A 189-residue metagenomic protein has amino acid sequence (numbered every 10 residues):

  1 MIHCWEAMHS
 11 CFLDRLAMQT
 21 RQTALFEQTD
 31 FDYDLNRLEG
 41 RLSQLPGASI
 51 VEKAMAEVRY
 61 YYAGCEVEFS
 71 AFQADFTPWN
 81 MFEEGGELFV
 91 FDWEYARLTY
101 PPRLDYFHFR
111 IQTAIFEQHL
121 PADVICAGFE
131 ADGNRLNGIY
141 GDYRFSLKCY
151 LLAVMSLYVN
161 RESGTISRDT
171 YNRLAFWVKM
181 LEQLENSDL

Functional and structural regions predicted by a protein language model:
M1-C4, Q22, L35-Q44, L152-R168: A glycine-centered beta->alpha junction motif in the catalytic cores of kinase/phosphotransferase enzymes
M1-D32, V51-E66, S70-W79: Conserved kinase catalytic-core helix
M1-H3, R97, E117-H119: Short, polar/flexible loop-turn hinges at active-site or ligand-entry regions and domain interfaces
Y60-L104: Active-site acidic catalytic loop and adjacent metal/ATP-binding pocket of ATP-dependent phosphoryl transfer enzymes
R103-G138, L151-I166: Active-site activation/catalytic loop segments of kinase-like enzymes and analogous catalytic loops in related
A127, L157-L189: ATP/Mg2+ or Mg2+-diphosphate-binding catalytic cores that bind nucleotide phosphates or diphosphates via glycine-rich
Y143-A153: Amphipathic alpha-helical protein-interaction segments enriched in hydrophobic
